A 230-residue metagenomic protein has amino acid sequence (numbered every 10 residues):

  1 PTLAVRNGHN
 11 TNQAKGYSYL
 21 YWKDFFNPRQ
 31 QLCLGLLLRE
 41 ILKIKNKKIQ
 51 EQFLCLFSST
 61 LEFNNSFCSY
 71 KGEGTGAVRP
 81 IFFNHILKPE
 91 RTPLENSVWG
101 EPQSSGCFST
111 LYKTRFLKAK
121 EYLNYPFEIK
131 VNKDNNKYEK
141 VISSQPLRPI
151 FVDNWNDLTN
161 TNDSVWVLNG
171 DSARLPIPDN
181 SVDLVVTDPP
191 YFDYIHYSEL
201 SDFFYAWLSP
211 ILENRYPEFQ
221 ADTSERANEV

Functional and structural regions predicted by a protein language model:
P1-P178, H196-V230: Nucleic-acid modification enzymes, centered on SAM-dependent nucleic-acid methyltransferases
V185-V186: Hydrophobic beta-strand segment of the Class I
P190: Conserved SAM-binding loop
